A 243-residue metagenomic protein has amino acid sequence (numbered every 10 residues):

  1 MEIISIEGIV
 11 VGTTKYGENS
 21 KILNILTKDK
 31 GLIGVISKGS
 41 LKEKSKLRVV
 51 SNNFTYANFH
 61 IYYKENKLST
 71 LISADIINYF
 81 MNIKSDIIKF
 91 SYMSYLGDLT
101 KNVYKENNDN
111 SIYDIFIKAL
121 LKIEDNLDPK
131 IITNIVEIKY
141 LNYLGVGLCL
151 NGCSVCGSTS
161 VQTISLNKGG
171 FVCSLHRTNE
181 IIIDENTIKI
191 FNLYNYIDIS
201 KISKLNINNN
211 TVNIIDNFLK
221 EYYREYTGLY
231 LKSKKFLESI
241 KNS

Functional and structural regions predicted by a protein language model:
M1-K21, L26-S243: Non-catalytic alpha-helical scaffolds and adjoining flexible linkers that form interface surfaces for assembly
